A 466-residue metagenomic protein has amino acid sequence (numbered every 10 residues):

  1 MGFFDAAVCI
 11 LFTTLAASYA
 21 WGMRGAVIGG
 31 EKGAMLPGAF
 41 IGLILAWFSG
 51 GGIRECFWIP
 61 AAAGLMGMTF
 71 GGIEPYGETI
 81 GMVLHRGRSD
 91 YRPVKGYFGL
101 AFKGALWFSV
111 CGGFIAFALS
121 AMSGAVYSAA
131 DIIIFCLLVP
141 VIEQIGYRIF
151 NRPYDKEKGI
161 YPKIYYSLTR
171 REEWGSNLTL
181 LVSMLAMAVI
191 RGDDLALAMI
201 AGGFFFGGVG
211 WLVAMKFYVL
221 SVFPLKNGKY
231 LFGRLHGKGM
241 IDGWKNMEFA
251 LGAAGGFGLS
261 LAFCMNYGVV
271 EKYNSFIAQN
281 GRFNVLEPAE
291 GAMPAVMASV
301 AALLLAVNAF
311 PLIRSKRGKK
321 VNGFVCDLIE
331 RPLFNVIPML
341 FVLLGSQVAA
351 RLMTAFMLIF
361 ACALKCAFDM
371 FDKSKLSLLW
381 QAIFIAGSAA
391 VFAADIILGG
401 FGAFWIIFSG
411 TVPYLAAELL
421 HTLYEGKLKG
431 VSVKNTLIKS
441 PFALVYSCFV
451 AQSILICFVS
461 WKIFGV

Functional and structural regions predicted by a protein language model:
M1-D5, A20-A34, G52-P60, I80-F102 (+13 more regions): Membrane-helix interface and helix-disruption motif detector
M1-T69, I73-P75, A105-F117, A121 (+1 more regions): N-terminal signal-anchor module of multipass membrane proteins
D5-S18, M66, F135-E143, A295-V307 (+3 more regions): Alpha-helical transmembrane segments
L11-T14, L36-L45, F102-L119, G175-M187 (+7 more regions): Hydrophobic cores of alpha-helical transmembrane segments in multi-pass inner/ER membrane proteins, independent
T13-G22, G42-L43, W47, M68-I80 (+10 more regions): Transmembrane alpha-helical segments of multi-pass membrane transport proteins and ion-pumping complexes
T179-D194, A361-K373, A390-L398, A417-K429: Alpha-helical transmembrane segments in multipass membrane proteins, preferentially the mid-helix core
F206-L312: Long, internal scaffold/assembly segments composed of regular secondary structure
Y273-E290, R317-C326, G426-F442: Membrane-interfacial, low-structure loops and terminal tails that flank and connect transmembrane helices in multi-pass
